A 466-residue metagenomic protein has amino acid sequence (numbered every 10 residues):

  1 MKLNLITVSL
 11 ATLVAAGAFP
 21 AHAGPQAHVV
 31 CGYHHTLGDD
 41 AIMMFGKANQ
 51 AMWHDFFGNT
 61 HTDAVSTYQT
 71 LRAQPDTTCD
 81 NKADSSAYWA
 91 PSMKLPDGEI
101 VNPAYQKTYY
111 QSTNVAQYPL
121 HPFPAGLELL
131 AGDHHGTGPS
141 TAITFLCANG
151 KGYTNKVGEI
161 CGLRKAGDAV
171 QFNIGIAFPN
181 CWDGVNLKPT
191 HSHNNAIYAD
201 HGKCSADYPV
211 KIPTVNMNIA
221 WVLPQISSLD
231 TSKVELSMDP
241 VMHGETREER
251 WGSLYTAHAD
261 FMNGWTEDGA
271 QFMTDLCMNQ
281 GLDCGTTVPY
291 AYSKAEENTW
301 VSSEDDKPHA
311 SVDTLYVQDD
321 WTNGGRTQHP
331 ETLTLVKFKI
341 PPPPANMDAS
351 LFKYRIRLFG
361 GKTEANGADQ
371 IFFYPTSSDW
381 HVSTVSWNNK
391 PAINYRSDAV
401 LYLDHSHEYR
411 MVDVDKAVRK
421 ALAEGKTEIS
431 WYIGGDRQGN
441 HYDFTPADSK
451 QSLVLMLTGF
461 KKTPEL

Functional and structural regions predicted by a protein language model:
M1-H22: Gram-negative bacterial Sec-dependent N-terminal signal peptides
G24-A51, D55-I176, G184-T287: Primary mode marks residue(s) on the alpha4-beta5-alpha5 output face of response regulator receiver
T286-P343, P375-S378, Q438, D448-S452 (+1 more regions): Flexible, small-residue-rich N-terminal segments that precede or flank a structured functional core
Q328-P330, P342-F352, A421-E424: Extracellular/lumenal carbohydrate-interaction signature centered on repeated Trp-anchored short motifs
V336-F338, D348-T363: A short beta-strand element within beta-rich, extracytoplasmic domains of secreted/secretory-pathway proteins
G361-T427: Beta-strand-rich interaction/scaffold domains
R419-L466: Proprotein-processing/basic-patch segments
